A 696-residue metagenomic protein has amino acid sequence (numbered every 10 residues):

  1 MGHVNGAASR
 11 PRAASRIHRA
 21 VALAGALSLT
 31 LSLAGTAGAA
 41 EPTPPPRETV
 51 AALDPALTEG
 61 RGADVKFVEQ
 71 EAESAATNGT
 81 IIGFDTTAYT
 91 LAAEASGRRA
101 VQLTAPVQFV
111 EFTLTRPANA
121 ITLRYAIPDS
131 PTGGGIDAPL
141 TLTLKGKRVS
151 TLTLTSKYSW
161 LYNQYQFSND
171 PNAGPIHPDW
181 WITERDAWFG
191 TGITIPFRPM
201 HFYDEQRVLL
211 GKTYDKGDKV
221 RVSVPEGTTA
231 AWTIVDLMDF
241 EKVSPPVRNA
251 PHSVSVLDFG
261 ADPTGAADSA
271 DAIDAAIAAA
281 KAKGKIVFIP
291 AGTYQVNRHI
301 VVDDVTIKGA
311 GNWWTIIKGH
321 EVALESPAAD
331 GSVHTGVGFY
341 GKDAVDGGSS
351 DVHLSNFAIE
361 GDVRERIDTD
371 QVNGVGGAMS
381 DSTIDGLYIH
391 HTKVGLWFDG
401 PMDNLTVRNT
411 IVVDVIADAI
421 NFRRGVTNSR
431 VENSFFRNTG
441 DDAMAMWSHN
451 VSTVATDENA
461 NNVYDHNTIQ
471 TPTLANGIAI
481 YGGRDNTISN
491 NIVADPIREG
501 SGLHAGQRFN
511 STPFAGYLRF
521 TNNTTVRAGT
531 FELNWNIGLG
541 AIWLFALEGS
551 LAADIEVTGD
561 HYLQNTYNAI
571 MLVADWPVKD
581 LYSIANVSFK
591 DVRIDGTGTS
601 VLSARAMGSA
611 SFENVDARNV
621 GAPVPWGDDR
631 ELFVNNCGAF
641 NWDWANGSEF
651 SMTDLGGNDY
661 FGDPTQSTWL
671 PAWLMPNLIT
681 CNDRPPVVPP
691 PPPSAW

Functional and structural regions predicted by a protein language model:
G2-P42: Secretory targeting and sorting signals
P44-N249: Extracytoplasmic
V107, G227, N249, D262 (+3 more regions): Extracellular beta-strand-rich, repetitive "passenger/adhesive" scaffolds that bind or process carbohydrates
V256-P290: Acidic Gly/Asp/Thr-rich repetitive segments characteristic of extracellular carbohydrate-active and adhesion proteins
D274, A278-A279, Y294-K308, I316-S355 (+3 more regions): Extracellular beta-strand-rich solenoid/capping regions of secreted or surface-exposed proteins that bind or remodel
K285, V296-H299, N312, I316-V322 (+12 more regions): Short glycine/acidic-rich loop motifs that flank beta-strands on beta-rich extracellular proteins
W313, S350-G361, S380-K393, M402-A417 (+9 more regions): Right-handed parallel beta-helix
Y582, R605-W696: Acidic, glycine- and Ser/Thr-rich low-complexity intrinsically disordered tracts in extracellular/secreted proteins
